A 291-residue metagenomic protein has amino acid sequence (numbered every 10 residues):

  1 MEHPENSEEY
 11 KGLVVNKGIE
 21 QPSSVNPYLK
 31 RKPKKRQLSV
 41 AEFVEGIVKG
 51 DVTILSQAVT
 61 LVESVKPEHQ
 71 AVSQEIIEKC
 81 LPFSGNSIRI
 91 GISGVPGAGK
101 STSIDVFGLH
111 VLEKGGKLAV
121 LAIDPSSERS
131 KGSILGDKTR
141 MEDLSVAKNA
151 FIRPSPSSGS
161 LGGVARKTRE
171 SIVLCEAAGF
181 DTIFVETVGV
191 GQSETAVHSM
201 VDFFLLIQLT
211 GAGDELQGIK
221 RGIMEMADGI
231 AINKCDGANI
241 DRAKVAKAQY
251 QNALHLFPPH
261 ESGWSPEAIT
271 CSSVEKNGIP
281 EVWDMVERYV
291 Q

Functional and structural regions predicted by a protein language model:
M1-V48: Long, basic/Gly/Ser/Thr-rich N-terminal segments that mediate initial subcellular attachment or targeting
S39-G50, L55-A98, T102-S193, H198-I207 (+1 more regions): Nucleotide-state-sensitive switch-loop elements of NTP-binding domains
L121, I207, I232-N233, C271: Generic beta-sheet signal
I134, S171, A196, M200 (+5 more regions): Alpha-helical scaffold elements adjacent to nucleotide-binding pockets in ATP/GTP-utilizing enzyme cores
T139-R140, L216-R221, L256-H260: Short beta-strand/turn micro-motifs at beta-sheet edges
A212-D241: Flexible active-site lid/hinge loop adjacent to a nucleotide/diphosphate and Mg2+-phosphate binding pocket
G229, C235-V290: Canonical P-loop GTPase G-domain recognition
